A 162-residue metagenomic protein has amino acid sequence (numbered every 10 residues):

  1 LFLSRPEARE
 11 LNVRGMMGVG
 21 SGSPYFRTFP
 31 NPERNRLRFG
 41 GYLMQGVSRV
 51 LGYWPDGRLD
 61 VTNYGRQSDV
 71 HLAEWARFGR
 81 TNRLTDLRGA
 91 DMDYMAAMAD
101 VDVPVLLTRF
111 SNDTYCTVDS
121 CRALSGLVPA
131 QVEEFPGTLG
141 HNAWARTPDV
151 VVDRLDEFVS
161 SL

Functional and structural regions predicted by a protein language model:
L1, R109-S111: Catalytic nucleophile loop
L1-T81: Alpha/beta-hydrolase-fold enzymes
A8-N12, M98-V101, G126-P129: Short, conserved loop/helix-junction motifs that constitute active-site signature segments in enzyme catalytic cores
F78-A97: Active-site nucleophile elbow and catalytic-triad environment of alpha/beta-hydrolase enzymes
V101, L107-R109: Short beta-strand/loop motif that positions the catalytic acidic residue of the alpha/beta-hydrolase fold
V103, T114-L127: Short alpha-helix in the alpha/beta-hydrolase fold that links the catalytic acid
S111-D113, L139: Acidic beta-to-alpha connecting loop that harbors the catalytic carboxylate
P129-L162: Catalytic active-site module of serine/aspartate enzymes centered on a nucleophile-bearing elbow/loop
